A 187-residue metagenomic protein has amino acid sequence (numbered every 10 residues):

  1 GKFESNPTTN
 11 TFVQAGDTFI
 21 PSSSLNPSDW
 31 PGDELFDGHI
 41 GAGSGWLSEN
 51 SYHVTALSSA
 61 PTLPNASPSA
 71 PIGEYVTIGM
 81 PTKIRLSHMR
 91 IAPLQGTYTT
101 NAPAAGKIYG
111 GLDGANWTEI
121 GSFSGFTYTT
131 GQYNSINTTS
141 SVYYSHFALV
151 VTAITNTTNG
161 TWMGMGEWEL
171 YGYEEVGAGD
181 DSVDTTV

Functional and structural regions predicted by a protein language model:
G1-P7, D29-G32, D37-G121, T130-S182: Aromatic, loop-rich ligand-recognition surfaces of beta-strand-rich domains
N10: Polysaccharide-binding surfaces and accessory modules of carbohydrate-active proteins
T18, S22-P27, G111: Short linear Ser/Thr-Pro motifs
F123-G125: Residue-level structural signal for beta-strand termini and adjacent loop
V183-V187: Low-complexity/repetitive intrinsically disordered segments
